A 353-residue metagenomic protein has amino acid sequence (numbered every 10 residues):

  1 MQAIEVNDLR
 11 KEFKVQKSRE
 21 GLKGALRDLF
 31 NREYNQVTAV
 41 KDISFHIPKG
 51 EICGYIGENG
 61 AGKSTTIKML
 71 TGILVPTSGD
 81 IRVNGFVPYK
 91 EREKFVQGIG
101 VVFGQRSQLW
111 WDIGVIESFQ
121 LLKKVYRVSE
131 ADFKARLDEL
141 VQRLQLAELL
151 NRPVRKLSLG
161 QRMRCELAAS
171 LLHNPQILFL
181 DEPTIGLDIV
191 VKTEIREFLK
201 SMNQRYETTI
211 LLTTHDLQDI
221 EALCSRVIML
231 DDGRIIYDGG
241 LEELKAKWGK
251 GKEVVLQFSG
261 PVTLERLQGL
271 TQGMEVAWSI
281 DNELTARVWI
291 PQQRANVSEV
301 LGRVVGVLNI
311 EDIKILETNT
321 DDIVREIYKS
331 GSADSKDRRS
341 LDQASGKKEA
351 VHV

Functional and structural regions predicted by a protein language model:
M1, Q292-V353: C-terminal coupling/interaction segments
G21-L29, Q120, K124, A131-L149: Conserved ABC ATPase "signature" region
P153-L157: Conserved ABC ATPase signature
N174: Conserved catalytic motifs of ABC-family nucleotide-binding domains
L178-E182: Catalytic Walker B motif of ABC-type/P-loop ATPase nucleotide-binding domains
R196-P291: ABC transporter nucleotide-binding domain
